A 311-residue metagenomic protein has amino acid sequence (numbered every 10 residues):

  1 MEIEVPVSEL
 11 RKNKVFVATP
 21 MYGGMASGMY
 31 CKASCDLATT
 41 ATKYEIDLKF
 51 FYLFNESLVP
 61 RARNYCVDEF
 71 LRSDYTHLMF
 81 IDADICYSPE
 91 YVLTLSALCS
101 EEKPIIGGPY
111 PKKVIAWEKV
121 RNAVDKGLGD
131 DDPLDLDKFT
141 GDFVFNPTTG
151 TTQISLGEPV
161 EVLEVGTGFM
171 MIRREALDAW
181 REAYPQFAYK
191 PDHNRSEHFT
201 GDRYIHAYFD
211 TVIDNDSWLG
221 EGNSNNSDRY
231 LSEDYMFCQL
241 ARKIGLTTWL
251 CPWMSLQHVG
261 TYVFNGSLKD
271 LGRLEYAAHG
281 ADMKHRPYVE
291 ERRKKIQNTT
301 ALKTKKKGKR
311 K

Functional and structural regions predicted by a protein language model:
M1-S57, R61, A301-K303, K311: N-proximal low-complexity "stem/linker" segments adjacent to membrane-targeting elements
V5-F16, E182-K311: C-terminal catalytic/acceptor-binding lobe
K12, S73-T76, E101: Active-site acidic short loop of glycosyltransferases
T42, S100, R242: Anion (oxyanion) recognition and catalysis
N64-H77: Active-site nucleotide-sugar/metal-binding loop of Leloir-type enzymes
V67, S88-L219: Conserved catalytic core of nucleotide-sugar-dependent glycosyltransferases
Y75-C86: Short beta-strand-to-loop acidic/aromatic patch adjacent to the donor-nucleotide binding site
H77, P104-I105, T248: Short, Asp-centered acidic motifs that coordinate Mg2+ and/or phosphate in catalytic or ligand-binding sites
